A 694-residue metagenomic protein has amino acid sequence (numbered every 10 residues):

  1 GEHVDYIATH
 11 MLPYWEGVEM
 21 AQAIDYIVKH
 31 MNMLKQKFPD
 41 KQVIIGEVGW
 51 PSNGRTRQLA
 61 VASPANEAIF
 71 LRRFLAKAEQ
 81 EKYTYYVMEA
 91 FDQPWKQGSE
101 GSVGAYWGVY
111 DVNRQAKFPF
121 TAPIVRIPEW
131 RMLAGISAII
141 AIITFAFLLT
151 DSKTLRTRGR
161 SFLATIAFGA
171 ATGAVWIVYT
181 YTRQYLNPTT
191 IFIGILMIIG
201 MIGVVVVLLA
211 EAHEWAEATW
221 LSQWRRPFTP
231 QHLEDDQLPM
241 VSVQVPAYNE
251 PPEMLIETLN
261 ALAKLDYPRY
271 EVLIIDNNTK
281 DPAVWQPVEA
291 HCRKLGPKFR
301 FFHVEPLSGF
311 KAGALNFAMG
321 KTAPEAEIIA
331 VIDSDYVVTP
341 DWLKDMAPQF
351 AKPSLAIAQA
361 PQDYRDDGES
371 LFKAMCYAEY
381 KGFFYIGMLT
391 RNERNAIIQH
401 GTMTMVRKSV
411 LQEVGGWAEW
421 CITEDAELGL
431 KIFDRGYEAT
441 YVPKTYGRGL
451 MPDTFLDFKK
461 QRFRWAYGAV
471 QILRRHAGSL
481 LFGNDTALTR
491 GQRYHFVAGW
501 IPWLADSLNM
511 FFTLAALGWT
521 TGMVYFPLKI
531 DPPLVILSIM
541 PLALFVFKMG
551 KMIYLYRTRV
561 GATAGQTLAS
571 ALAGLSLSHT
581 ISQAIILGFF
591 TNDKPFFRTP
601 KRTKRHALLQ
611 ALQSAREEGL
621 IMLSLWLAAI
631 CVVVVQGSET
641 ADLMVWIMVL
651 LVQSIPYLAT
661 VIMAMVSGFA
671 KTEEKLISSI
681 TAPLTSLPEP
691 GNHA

Functional and structural regions predicted by a protein language model:
G1-I27, W50-P51: Aromatic- and acid-rich polysaccharide-binding/catalytic face of secreted or lumenal carbohydrate-active enzymes
T56-N66, K77-T165: Aromatic-rich peripheral "rim/lid" segments of glycoside hydrolase catalytic domains that contact and position glycan
S152-V206, L233, P502-P595, A611-L687: Membrane-embedded multi-pass helical conduit in multi-pass membrane proteins, especially envelope-biosynthetic
P239-S242, E271, Q412, E427: Cell-envelope/extracellular polymer assembly enzymes that use nucleotide-activated donors
L259-R269: Short, acidic, metal-binding catalytic loop of nucleotide-sugar glycosyltransferases
P268, D276-V288, E305-S308: A conserved acidic beta->alpha catalytic loop
A290-E327, P340-I422, E427, F433-D434 (+2 more regions): Long helical/loop segments within the catalytic core of UDP-sugar-dependent glycosyltransferases, especially the large
I332-V337, W420: The conserved acidic donor/metal-binding loop of glycosyltransferases
